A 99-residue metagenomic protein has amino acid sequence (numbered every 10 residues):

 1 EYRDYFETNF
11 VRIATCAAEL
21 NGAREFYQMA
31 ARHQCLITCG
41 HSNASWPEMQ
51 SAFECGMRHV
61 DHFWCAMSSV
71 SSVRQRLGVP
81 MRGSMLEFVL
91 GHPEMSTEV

Functional and structural regions predicted by a protein language model:
Y2-V99: Active-site core of metal-dependent hydrolases
